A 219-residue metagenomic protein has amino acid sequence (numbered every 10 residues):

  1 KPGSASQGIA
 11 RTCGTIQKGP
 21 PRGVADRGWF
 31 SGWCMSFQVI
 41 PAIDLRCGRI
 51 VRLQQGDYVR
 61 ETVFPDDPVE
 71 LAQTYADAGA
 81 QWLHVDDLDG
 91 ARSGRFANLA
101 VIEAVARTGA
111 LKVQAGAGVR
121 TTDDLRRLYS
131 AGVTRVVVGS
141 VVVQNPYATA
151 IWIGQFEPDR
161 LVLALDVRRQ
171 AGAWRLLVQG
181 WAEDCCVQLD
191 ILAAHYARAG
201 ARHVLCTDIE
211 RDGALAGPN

Functional and structural regions predicted by a protein language model:
D44, Y75, L83, L128 (+2 more regions): Conserved, mostly hydrophobic/aromatic
Q55-Y58, V133-R211: Conserved anion-binding
F64-Y75, T121-R126, C185-H195: Short, acidic/polar
W82-N98, S140, L205-A216: Glycine-rich, proline-tolerant flexible connector loops at the mouths of alpha/beta enzymes
G94-Q114, I151-D166, G217-N219: Alpha-helix-loop-beta-strand connector modules within alpha/beta enzyme cores
V113-G132: Catalytic cores of alpha/beta
